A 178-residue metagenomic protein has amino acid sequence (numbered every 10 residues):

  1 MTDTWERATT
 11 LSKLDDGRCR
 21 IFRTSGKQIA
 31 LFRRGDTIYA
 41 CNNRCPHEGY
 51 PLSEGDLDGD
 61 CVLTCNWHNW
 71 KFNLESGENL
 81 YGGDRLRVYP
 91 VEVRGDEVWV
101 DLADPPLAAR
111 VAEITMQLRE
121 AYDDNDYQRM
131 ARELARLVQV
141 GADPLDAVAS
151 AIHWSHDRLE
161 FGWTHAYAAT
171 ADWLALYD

Functional and structural regions predicted by a protein language model:
M1-D3, A103: Basic/polar N-terminal segments that are highly enriched at the extreme N-terminus, encompassing both cleavable
D3, N66, R158: Generic anion/oxyanion-binding catalytic loop in active/binding sites
T4-L11: Short amphipathic
K13-A109, T115: Rieske [2Fe-2S] iron-sulfur-binding domain
V100-D178: Mature, well-folded catalytic/scaffold domains that follow N-terminal targeting or propeptide regions
